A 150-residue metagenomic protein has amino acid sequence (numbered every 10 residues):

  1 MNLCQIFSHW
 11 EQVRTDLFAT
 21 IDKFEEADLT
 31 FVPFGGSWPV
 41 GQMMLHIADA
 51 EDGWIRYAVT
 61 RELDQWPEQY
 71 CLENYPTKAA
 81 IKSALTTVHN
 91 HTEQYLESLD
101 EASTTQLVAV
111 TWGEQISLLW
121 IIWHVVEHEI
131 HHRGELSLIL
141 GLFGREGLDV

Functional and structural regions predicted by a protein language model:
N2-I6: Short Lys/Arg-rich basic patches
F7-E11, T15-F18, E26-Y70, V110-V150: Short, contiguous alpha-helical
E73-A109, I116-H131: Acidic/histidine-rich alpha-helical segments that form the ligand environment of transition-metal centers
